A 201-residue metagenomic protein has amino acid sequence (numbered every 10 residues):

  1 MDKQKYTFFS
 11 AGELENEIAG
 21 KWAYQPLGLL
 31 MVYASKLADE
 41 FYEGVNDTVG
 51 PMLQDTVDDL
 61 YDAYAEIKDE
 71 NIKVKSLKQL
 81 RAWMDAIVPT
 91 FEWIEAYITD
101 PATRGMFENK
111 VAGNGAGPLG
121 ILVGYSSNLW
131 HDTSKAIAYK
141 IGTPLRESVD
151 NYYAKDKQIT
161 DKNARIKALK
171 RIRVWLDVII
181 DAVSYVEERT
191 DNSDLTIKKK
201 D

Functional and structural regions predicted by a protein language model:
Y6-F9, L195-I197: Hydrophobic/aromatic hotspots within intrinsically disordered, low-complexity regions
F9-A11, N16-A19, E108, E147: Proteolytic processing junctions in secreted/extracellular precursors, especially proprotein convertase/trypsin-like
A11, A38, Q54, K73 (+4 more regions): Arginine-selective low-complexity/disordered segments
A23-P26, L30, V45-L53, V57-S76 (+4 more regions): Long, low-complexity or tandemly repetitive, helically biased scaffold regions used for multimeric assembly/adhesion
K73-R81, K162, I166-V174, I197-K200: Short, charged, amphipathic alpha-helical segments
V174-V183, E187, D191: Amphipathic alpha-helical binding modules
